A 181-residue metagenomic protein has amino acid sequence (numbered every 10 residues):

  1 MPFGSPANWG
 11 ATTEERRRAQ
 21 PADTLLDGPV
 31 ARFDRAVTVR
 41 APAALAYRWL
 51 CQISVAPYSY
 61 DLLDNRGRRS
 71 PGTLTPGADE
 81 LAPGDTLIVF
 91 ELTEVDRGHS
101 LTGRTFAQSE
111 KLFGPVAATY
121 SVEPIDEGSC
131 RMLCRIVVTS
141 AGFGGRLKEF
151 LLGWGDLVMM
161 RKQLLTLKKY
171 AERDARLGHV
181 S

Functional and structural regions predicted by a protein language model:
M1-G72, L177, S181: Hydrophobic ligand-binding cavity/cleft-lining segments
R16, Q108-K169, G178-H179: Beta-strand/loop substructures that line and gate deep hydrophobic ligand-binding cavities in soluble
P21-L26, P76-L81, A107-Q108: Short, P/G- and charge-enriched loop/turn segments at secondary-structure junctions
R32-D34, T86-I88, F113-T119: Short, surface-exposed coil-to-beta transition loops
R40-A44, T93-H99, S121-R131, K169-R176: A short, structured loop/turn motif at beta-sheet edges
Y60-D61, F90-V95: Structured-RNA-binding interfaces characteristic of tRNA pseudouridine synthases
R69-G72, P76-L87: Glycine-centered loop/turn motifs
P76, V95-R104: Short, hydrophobic/aromatic-rich segments at coil-to-beta transitions
